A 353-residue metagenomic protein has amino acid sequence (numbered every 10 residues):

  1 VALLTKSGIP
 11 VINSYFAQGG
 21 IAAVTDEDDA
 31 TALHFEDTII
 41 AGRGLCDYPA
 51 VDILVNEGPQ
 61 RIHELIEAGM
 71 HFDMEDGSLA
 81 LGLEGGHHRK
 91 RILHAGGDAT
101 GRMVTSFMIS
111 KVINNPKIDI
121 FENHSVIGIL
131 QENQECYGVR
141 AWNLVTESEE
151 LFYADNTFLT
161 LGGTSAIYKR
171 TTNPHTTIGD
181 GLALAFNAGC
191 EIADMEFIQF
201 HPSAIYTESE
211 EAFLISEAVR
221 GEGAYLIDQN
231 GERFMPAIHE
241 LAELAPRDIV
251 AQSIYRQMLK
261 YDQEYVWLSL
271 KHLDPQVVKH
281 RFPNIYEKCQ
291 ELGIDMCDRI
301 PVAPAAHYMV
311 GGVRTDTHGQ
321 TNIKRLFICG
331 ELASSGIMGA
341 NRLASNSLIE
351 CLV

Functional and structural regions predicted by a protein language model:
V1-I21, E27-D28: Glycine-rich FAD pyrophosphate-binding loop
I9, L184, C190-P301: An anion/pyrophosphate-binding glycine-rich loop and adjacent beta-alpha core in soluble alpha-beta enzymes
A23-L54: Glycine-rich active-site loop/strand segments that organize a redox cofactor
C46-P59, I92-S110, F121, T171-G179 (+3 more regions): Short beta-strand to alpha-helix junction loop
I66-S148, Y153, T160, A204-T207 (+1 more regions): Conserved redox-cofactor binding core of oxidoreductases
F121-E122, I127-C136, A141-W142, R281-A333: A glycine-rich dinucleotide-binding beta-alpha-beta segment and adjacent secondary-structure elements that constitute
L151-G162, A185, G231, L326-G330: Short hydrophobic core segments
N156-F213, K260, N346-V353: Glycine-rich loop(s) and the adjacent beta-strand/alpha-helix scaffold that form part
